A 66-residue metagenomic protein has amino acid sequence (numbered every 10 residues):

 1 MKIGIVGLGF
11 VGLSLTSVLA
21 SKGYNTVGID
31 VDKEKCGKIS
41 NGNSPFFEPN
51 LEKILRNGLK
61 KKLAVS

Functional and structural regions predicted by a protein language model:
M1-S66: Structural/interface elements that position substrates and couple domains in central-metabolism enzymes
